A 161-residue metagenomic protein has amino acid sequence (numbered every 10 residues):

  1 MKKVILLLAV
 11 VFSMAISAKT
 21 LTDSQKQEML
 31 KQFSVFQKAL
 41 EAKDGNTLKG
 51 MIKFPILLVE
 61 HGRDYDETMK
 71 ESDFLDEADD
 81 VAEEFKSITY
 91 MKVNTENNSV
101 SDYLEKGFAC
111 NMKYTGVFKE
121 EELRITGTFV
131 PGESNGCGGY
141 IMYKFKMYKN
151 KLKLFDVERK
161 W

Functional and structural regions predicted by a protein language model:
V4-M14: Sec-dependent N-terminal signal peptides
S17-A42, G50: Short, low-complexity N-terminal intrinsically disordered segments enriched in polar/charged residues
I52-D64: Short, solvent-exposed secondary-structure junction/capping segments
R63-K92: A solvent-exposed, acidic/Ser-Thr-rich amphipathic alpha-helical stretch
I88-W161: Exposed beta-sheet edge and beta->alpha loop/turn motif
